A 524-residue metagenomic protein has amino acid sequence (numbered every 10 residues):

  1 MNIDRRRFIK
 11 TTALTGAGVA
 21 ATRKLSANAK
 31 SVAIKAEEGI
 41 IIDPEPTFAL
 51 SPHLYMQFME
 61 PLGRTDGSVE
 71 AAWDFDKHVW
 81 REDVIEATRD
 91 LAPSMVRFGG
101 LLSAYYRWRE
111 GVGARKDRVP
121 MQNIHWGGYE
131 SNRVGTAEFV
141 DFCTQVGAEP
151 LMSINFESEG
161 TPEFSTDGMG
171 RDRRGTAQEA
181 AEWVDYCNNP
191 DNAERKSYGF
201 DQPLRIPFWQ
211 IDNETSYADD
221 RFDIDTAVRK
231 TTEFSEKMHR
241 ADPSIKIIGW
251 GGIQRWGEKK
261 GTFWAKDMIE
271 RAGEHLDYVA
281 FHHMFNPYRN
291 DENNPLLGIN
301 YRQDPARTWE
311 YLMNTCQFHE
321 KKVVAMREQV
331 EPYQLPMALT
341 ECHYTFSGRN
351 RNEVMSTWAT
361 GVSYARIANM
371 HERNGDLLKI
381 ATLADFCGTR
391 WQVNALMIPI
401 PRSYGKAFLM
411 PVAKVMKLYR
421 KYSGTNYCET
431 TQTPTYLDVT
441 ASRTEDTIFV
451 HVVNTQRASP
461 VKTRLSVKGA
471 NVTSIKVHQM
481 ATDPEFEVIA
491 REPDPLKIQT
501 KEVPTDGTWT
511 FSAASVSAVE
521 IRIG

Functional and structural regions predicted by a protein language model:
R7-A29: N-terminal export signals
R23-T47: C-terminal segment of N-terminal export signals and the immediately downstream linker at the start of the mature
P52-N155: Active-site-adjacent substrate/metal-binding segments within catalytic domains of carbohydrate-active enzymes
A104-T136, E163-T176, N192-N213, Y217 (+1 more regions): Aromatic- and acidic-residue-enriched carbohydrate-binding clefts of CAZyme catalytic domains
I224-G361: Noncatalytic carbohydrate-binding groove/subsite architecture in carbohydrate-active enzymes
M337-V415, S423, Y427-V439: Aromatic/acidic polysaccharide-binding cleft in carbohydrate-active enzymes
Y436-N471, H478, S517-E520: Carbohydrate-binding surface patches
A470-F511: Acidic, Ser/Thr/Pro-rich beta/coil linker or hinge segments at domain junctions
